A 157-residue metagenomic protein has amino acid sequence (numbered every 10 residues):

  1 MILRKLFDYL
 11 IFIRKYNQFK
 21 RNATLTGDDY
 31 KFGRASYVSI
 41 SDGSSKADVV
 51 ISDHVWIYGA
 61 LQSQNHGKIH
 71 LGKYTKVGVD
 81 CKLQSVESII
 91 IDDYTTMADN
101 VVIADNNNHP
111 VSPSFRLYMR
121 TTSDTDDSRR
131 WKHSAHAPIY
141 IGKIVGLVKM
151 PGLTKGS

Functional and structural regions predicted by a protein language model:
M1-V111, T122-D126, W131-I144, V148-P151 (+1 more regions): Domain-scale signature associated with acetyltransferase and cell-envelope carbohydrate enzymes
S114: Unchanged
